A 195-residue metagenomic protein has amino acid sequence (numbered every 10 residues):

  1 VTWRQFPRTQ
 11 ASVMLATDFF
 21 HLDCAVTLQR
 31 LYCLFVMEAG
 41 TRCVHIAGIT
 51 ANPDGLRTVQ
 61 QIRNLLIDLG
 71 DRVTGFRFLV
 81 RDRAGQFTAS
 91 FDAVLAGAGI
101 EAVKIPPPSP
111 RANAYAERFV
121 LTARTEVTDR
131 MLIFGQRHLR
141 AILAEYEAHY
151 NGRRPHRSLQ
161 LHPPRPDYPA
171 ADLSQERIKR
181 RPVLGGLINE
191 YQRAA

Functional and structural regions predicted by a protein language model:
V1-A195: Charged DNA-binding/catalytic regions of mobile-element recombinases
